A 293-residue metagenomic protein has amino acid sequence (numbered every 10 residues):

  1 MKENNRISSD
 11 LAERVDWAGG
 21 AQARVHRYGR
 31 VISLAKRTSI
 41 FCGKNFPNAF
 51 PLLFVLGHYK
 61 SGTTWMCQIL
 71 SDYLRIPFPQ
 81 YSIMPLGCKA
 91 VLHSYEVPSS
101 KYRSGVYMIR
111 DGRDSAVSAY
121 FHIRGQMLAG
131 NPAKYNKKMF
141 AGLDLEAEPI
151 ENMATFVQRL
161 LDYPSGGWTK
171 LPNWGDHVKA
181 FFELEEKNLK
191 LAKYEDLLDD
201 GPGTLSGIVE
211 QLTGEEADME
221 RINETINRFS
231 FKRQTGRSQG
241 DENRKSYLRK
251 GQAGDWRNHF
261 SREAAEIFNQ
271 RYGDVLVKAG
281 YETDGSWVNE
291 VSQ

Functional and structural regions predicted by a protein language model:
K2-A192, G251, E263-N289: PAPS-dependent sulfotransferase catalytic domain
F78-V91, L184-R262, E266, Q293: The conserved 3'-phosphoadenosine-5'-phosphosulfate
